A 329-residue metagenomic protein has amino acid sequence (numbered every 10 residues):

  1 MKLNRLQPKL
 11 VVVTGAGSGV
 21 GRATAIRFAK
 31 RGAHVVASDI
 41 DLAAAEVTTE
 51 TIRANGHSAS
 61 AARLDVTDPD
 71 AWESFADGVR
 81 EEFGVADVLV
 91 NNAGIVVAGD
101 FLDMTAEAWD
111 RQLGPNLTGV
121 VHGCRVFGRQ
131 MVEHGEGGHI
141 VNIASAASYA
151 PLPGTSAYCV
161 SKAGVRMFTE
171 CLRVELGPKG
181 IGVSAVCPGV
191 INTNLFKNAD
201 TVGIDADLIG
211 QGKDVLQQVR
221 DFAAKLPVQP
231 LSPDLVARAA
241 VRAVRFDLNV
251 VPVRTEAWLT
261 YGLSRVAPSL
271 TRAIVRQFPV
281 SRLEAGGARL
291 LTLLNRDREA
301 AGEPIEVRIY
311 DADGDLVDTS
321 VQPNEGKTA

Functional and structural regions predicted by a protein language model:
L10, G17-G19: Conserved glycine-rich cofactor-binding loop
L42-A43, A62-S74, A106: The beta1-alpha1 cofactor-binding region of Rossmann-like NAD(H)/NADP(H)-dependent oxidoreductases
D100-F101, T105-L113: Substrate-binding pocket helix/loop in short-chain dehydrogenase/reductase
L102, L152-S156: Active-site loop immediately N-terminal to the catalytic Tyr-X3-Lys motif of short-chain dehydrogenase/reductase
C124, S161: Active-site helix of classical SDR
S145: Residue(s) in the substrate-gating loop at a strand-loop-helix junction that position the organic substrate next
P178-T255: SDR active-site lid
